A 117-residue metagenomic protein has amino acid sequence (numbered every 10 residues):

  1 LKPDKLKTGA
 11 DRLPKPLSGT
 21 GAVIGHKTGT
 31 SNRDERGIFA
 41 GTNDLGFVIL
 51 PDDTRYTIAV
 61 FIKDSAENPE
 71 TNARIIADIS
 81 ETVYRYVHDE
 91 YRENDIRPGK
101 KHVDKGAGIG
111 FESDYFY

Functional and structural regions predicted by a protein language model:
L1-F116: Penicillin-recognizing serine hydrolase domain
